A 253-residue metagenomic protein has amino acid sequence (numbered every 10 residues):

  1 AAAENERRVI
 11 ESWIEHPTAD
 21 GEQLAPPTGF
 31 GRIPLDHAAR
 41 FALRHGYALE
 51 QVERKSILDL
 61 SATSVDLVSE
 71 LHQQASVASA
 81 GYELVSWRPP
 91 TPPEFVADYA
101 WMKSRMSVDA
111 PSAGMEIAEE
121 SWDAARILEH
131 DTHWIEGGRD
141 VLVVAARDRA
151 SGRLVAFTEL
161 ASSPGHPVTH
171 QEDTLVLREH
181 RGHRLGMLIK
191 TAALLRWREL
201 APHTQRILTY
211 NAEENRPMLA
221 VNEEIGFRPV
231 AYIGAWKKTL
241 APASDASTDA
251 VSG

Functional and structural regions predicted by a protein language model:
A1-A3, V176, G182-R196, A220 (+1 more regions): Conserved acetyl-CoA-binding loop-helix of GNAT-fold acetyltransferases
A2-P93, I233-K238: Acyl-donor-binding surface of acyltransferase catalytic domains
N5-V9, S163-E172, R181, H203-Q205: A conserved beta-turn-beta hairpin within the catalytic core of GNAT-like acetyltransferases that forms part
I14, D173, N211: A cross-domain feature marking catalytic cores of carbohydrate-active enzymes and several ubiquitous metabolic/repair
G29-D36, R40-S64, L195-G253: Active-site/acyl-donor-binding loops of N-acyltransferases
A78-A125, A246-G253: Short amphipathic alpha-helix that is part of the acyltransferase structural core
M106-T169, D173-R178: A conserved beta-strand-loop-helix scaffold within acyl/acetyltransferase catalytic domains
R149-S151, R181, E199-H203: Secondary-structure transition/capping motifs at alpha-helix termini and the adjoining loop/turn into the next element
